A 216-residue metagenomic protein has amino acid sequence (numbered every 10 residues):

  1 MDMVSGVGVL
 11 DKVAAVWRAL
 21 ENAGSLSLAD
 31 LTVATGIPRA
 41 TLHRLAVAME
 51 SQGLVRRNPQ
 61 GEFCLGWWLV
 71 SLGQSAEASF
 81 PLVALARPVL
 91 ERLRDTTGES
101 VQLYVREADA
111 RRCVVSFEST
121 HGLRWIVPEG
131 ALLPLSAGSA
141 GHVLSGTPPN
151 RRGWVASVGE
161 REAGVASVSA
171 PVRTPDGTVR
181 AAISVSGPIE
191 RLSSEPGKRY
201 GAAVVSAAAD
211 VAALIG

Functional and structural regions predicted by a protein language model:
M1-E77, A213-L214: N-terminal helix-turn-helix
L54, Q102, S169: Short hydrophobic/aromatic beta-strand element in the GNAT-like acyltransferase core that lines or flanks the acyl-donor
G61-P148: Amphipathic alpha-helical effector-binding/dimerization core of metabolite-sensing transcriptional regulators
N150-W154, A163, A181-G216: Juxtadomain coupling helices with adjacent low-complexity linkers
E162-P171: A short beta-strand signature within small-molecule sensing/ligand-binding domains used in signal transduction
R173-V179: Flexible loop/coil segments at beta-strand boundaries within sensory signal-transduction domains
